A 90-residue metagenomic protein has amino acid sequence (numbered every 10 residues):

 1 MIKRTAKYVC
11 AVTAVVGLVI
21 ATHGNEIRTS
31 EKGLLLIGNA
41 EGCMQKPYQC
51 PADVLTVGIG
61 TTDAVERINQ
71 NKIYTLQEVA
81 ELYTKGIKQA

Functional and structural regions predicted by a protein language model:
I2-A90: Acidic, aromatic-lined catalytic clefts of primarily extracellular/periplasmic carbohydrate-active enzymes that remodel
